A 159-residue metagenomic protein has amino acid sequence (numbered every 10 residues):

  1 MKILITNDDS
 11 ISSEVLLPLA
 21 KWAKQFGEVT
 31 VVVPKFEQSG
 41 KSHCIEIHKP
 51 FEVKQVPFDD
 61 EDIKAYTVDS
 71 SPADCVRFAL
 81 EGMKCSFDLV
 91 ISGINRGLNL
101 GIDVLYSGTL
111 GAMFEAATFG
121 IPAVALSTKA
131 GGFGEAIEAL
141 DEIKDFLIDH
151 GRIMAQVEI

Functional and structural regions predicted by a protein language model:
I3, S13-S86: A cross-family phosphate/adenosyl-ligand binding-site feature
I5-S12, D103-V104: Short, glycine-rich nucleotide/cofactor-binding loops
T6, V32-P34, S92-N95, L126-S127 (+1 more regions): Short beta-strand segments
A79-K84, F114-P122: Alpha-helix C-terminal capping segments
L98-S107: Glycine/threonine-rich flexible loop motifs
A117-A136: Glycine-rich phosphate/pyrophosphate-binding loops and their adjacent beta-strand/loop elements at enzyme active sites
I137-I159: Electrostatically charged, flexible surface regions
